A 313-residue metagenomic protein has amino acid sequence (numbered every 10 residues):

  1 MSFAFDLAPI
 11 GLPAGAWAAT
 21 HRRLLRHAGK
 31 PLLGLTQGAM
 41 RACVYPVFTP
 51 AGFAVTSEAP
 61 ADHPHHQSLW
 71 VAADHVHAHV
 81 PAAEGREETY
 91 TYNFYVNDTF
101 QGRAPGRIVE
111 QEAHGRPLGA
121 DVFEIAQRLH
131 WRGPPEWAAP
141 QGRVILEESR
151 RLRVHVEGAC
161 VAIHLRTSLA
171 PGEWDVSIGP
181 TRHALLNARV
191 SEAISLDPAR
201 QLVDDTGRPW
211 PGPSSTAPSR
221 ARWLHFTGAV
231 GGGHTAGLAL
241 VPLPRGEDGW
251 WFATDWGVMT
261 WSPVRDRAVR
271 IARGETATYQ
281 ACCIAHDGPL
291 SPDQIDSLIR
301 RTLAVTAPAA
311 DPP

Functional and structural regions predicted by a protein language model:
M1-V76, E157, G288, D296 (+1 more regions): Beta-strand-rich N-terminal accessory domains
A4, H75-A159: Extended, loop-rich substrate-binding clefts of extracytoplasmic carbohydrate-active enzymes
L35-T49, V156-Q201: Acidic (Asp/Glu-rich), glycine- and aromatic
C43, F48-V96, V203-R220: Extracellular/lumen-exposed scaffold segments
I125-Q127, E148-R150, I163-L165, L186 (+1 more regions): Hydrophobic residues positioned within well-ordered beta-strands of beta-sheet architectures
L129, L152, S168-L169, C283: Hydrophobic beta-strand positions in extracellular immunoglobulin-like domains
D175-G246: Active-site/ligand-binding surface loops and adjacent short beta/alpha elements that line catalytic pockets across
L238-P313: Beta-strand-rich recognition/accessory modules
